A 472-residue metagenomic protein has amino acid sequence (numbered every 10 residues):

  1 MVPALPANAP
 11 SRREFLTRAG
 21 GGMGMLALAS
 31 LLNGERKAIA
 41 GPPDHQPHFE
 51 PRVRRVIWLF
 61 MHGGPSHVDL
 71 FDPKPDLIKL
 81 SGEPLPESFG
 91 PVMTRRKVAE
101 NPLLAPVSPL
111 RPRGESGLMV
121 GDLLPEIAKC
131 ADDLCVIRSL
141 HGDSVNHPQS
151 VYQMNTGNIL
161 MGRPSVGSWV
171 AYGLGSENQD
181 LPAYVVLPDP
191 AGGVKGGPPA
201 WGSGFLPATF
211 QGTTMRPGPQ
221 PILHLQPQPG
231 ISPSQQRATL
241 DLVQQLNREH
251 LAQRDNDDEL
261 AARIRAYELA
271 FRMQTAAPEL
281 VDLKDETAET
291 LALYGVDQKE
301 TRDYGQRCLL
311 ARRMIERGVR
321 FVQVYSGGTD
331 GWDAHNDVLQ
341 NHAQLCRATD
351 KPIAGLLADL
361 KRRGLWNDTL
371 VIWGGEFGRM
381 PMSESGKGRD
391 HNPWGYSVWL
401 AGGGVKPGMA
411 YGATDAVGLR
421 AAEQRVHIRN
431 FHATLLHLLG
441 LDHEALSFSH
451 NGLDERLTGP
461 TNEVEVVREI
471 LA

Functional and structural regions predicted by a protein language model:
M1-A472: Ligand-binding pockets and gating/stacking loops
